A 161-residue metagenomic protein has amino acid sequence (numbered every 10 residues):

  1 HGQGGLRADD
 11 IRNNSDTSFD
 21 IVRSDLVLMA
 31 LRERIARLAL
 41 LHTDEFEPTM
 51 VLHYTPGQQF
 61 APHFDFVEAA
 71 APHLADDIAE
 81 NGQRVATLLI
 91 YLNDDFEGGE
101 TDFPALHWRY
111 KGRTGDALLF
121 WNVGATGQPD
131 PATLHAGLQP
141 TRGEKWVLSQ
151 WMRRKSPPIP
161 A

Functional and structural regions predicted by a protein language model:
H1-A161: Fe(II)/2-oxoglutarate oxygenase catalytic core
